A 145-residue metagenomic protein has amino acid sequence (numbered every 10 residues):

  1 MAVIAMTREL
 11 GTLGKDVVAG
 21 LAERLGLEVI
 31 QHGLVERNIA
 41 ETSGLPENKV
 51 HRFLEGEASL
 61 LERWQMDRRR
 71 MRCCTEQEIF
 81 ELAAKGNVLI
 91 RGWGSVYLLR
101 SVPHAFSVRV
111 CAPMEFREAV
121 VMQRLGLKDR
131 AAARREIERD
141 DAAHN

Functional and structural regions predicted by a protein language model:
I4, I30, F106-V108: Hydrophobic/aromatic beta-strand patches that form the interior of the parallel beta-sheet core in alpha/beta enzyme
A5-L21: Glycine-rich phosphate-binding P-loop
R8-E9, G33, G92-W93: Fold-independent oxyanion-binding glycine-rich loops and adjacent beta-strand/coil segments at enzyme active sites
R24-I30: Post-Walker A helix-loop "phosphate-sensing" segment adjacent to the P-loop in P-loop NTPases
L34-N87, G94, L127: ATP-dependent small-molecule kinase phosphotransfer cores that center on conserved nucleotide phosphate-binding segments
V50, R117, R130-A133: Small-residue helix-packing motif on alpha-helices
L82, N87-L125: ATP-dependent NMP and nucleoside kinases share a basic, alpha-helical "lid"
D129-N145: Small-molecule kinase domains that catalyze NTP-dependent phosphoryl transfer to phosphate-bearing small molecules
